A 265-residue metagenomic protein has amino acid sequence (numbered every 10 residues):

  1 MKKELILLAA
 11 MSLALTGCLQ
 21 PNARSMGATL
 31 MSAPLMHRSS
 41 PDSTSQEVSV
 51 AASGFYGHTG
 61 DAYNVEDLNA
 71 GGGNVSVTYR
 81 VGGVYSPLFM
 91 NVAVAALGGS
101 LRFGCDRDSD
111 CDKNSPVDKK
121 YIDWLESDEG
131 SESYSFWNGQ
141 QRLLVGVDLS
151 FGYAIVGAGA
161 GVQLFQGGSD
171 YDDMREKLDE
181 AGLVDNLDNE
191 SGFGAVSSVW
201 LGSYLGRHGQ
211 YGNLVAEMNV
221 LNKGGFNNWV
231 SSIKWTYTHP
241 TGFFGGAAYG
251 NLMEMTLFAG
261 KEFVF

Functional and structural regions predicted by a protein language model:
M1-C18: Sec-dependent bacterial lipoprotein signal peptides
C18-G83, V264: Short glycine/proline- and aromatic-enriched beta-strand/turn motifs that initiate or cap beta-hairpins
L19-Q20, N251-F265: Outer-membrane beta-barrel "beta-signal"
T44-V48, D67-V77, S133-L143, L164 (+3 more regions): Residues that define the transmembrane beta-barrel architecture of outer-membrane proteins
V48-H58, M90-G98, V156-L164, A216-N222 (+3 more regions): Transmembrane beta-barrel strands of outer-membrane/channel proteins
F55-A70, G99-F136, F165-G192, A248: Extracellular/periplasm-exposed beta-strand and loop segments of Gram-negative cell-envelope proteins, dominated by
D128-S150, G157-G161: Non-cytosolic head/periplasmic domains of membrane-anchored proteins
S150-G242, F263-F265: Outer-membrane beta-barrel transmembrane domain signature
